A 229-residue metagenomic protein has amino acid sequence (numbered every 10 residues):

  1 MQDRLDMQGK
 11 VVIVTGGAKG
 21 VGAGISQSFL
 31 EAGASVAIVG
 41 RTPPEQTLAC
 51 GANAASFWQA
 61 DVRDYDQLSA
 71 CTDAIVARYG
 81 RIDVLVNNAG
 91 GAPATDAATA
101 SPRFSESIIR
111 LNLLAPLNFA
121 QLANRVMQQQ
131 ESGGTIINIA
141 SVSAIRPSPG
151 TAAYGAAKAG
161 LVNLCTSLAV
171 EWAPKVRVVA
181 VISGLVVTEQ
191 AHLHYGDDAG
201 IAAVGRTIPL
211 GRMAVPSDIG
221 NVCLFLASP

Functional and structural regions predicted by a protein language model:
A18-K19: Conserved glycine-rich cofactor-binding loop
D96-I109, G200-V204: Substrate-binding pocket helix/loop in short-chain dehydrogenase/reductase
A98, R146-A152, G211, P229: Active-site loop immediately N-terminal to the catalytic Tyr-X3-Lys motif of short-chain dehydrogenase/reductase
A120, A157, C165: Active-site helix of classical SDR
R125, A169-P174: Alpha-helical segment proximal to the catalytic Tyr-Lys
S141: Residue(s) in the substrate-gating loop at a strand-loop-helix junction that position the organic substrate next
A180-V181, A202-P229: C-terminal helical subdomain
